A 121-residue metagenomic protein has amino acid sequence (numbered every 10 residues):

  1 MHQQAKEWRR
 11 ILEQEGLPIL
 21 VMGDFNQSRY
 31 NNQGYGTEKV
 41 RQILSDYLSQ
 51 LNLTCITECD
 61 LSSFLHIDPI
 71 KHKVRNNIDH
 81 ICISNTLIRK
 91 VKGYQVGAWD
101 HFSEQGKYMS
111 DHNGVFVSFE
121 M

Functional and structural regions predicted by a protein language model:
M1-M121: Active-site regions of metal-assisted phosphoester/phosphodiester hydrolases, unifying DNase/endonuclease modules
